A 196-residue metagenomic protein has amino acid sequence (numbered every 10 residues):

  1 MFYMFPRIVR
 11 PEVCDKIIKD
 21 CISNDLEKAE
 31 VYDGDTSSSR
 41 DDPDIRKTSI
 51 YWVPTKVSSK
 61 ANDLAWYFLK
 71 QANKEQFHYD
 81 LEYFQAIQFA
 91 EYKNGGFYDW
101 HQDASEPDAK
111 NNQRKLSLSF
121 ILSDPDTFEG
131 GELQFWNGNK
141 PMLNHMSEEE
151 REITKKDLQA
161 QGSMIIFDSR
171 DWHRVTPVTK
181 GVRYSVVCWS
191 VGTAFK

Functional and structural regions predicted by a protein language model:
M1-M164, R170-K196: Fe(II)/2-oxoglutarate oxygenase catalytic core
